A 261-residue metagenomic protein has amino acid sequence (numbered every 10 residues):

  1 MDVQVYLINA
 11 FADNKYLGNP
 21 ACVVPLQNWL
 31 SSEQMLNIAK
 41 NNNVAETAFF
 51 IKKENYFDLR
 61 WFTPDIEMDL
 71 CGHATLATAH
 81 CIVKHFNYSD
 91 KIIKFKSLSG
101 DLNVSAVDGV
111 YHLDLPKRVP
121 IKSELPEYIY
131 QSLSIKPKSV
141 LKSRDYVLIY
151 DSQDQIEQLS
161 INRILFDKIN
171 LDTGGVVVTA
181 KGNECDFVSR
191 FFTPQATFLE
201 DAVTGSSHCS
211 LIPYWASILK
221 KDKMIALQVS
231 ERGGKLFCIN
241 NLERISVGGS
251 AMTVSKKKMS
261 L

Functional and structural regions predicted by a protein language model:
M1-L70, L76-L261: Active-site proximal loop and beta-alpha junction motif in alpha/beta enzyme cores
